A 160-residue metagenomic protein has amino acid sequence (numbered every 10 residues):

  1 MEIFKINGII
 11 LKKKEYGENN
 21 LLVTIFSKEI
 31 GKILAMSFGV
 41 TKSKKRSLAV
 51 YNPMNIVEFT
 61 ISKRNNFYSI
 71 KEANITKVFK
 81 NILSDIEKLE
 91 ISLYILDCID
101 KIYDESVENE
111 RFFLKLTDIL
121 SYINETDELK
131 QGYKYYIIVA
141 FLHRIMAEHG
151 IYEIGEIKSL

Functional and structural regions predicted by a protein language model:
M1-L21, F26-L160: Non-catalytic alpha-helical scaffolds and adjoining flexible linkers that form interface surfaces for assembly
